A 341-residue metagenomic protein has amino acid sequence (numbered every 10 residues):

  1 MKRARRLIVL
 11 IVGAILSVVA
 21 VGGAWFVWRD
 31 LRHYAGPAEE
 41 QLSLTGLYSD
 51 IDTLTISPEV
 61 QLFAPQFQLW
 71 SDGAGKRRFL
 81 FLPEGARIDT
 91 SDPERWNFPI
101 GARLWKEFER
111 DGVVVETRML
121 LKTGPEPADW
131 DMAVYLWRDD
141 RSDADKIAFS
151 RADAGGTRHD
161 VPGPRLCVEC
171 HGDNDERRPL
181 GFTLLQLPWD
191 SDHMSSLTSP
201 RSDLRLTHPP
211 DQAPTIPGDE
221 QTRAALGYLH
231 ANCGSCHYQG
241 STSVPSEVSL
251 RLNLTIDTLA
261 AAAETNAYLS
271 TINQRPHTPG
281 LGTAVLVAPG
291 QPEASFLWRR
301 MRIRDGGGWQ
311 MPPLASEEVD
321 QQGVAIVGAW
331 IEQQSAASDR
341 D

Functional and structural regions predicted by a protein language model:
K2-G23: N-terminal Sec-pathway targeting helices
F26-G36, R95, V113-D341: Sequence context surrounding c-type heme c attachment/ligation sites in exported
F26-L82: N-terminal pre-domain segments of enzymes
R87-P93: Short alpha-helix capping/helix-loop boundary micro-motifs
F98-G101: Short, well-ordered loop/turn sites that connect or cap secondary structure elements
